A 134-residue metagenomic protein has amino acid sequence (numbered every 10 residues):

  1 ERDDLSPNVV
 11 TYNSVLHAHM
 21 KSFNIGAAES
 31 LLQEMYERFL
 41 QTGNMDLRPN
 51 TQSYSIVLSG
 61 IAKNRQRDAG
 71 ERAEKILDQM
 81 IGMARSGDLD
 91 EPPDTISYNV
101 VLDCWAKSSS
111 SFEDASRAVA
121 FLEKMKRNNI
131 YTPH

Functional and structural regions predicted by a protein language model:
E1, N13-N24, Q33-Y36, L40 (+6 more regions): Tandem alpha-helical RNA-recognition repeat domains
E1-V9: Short intrinsically disordered, low-complexity coil segments enriched in acidic
D3, E29-S30, K75, A120: Intrinsic-disorder/low-complexity peptide segments enriched for small residues
S6, L77-Q79, A118, L122: A generic structural signal for ordered alpha-helices
N8-N13, H17, A28, D46 (+8 more regions): Pentatricopeptide repeat
